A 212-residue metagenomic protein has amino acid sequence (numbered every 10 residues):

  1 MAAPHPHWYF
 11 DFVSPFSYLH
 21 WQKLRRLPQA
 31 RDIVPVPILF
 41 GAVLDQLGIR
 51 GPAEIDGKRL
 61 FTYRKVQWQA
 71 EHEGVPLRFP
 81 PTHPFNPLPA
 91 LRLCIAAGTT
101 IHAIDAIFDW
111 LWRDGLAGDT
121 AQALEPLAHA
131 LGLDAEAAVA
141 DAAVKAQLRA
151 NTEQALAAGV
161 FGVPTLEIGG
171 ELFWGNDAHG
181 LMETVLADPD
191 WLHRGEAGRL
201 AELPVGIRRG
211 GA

Functional and structural regions predicted by a protein language model:
A2: Nucleic-acid-interacting cores, centered on viral/eukaryotic replication and modification enzymes
H5, V13, S17-R31, A106-A212: C-terminal cap of thioredoxin/glutaredoxin-like
F12, F16-D114, E196-A212: Structural alpha/beta surface segment adjacent to cysteine/selenocysteine redox centers across thiol/disulfide enzymes
